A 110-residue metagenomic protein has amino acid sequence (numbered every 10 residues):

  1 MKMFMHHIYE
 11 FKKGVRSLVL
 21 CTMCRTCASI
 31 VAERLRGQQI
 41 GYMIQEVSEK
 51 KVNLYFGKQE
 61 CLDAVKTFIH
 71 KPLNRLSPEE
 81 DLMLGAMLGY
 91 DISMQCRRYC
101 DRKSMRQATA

Functional and structural regions predicted by a protein language model:
M1-A110: Domain-length accessory/inserted modules outside core catalytic folds
